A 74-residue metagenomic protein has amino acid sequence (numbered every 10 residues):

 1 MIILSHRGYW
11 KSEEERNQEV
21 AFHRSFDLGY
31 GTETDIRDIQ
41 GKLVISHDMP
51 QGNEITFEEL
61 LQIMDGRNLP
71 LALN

Functional and structural regions predicted by a protein language model:
M1-N74: Phosphate-group recognition and catalysis centered on beta-loop-alpha active-site segments
